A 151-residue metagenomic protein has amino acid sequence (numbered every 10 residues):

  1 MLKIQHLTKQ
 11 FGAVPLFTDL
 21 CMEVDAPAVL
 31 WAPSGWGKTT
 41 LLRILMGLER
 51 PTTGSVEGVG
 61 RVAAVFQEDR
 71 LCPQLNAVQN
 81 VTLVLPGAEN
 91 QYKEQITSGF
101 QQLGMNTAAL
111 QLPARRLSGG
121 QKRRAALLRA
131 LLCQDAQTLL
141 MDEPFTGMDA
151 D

Functional and structural regions predicted by a protein language model:
L2, P15-D19: Conserved structural motif at the start of ABC-family nucleotide-binding domains
V29, A125-L131: ABC ATPase nucleotide-binding domain "signature" region
P33, V62-R70, L75: ABC ATPase nucleotide-binding domain signature
M46: Helix-to-loop junction immediately C-terminal to a conserved catalytic motif
L75-G87, Q95: Q-loop/switch helix immediately C-terminal to the Walker
K93-A108, L131: Conserved ABC ATPase "signature" region
P113-L117, Q121: Conserved ABC ATPase signature
L139-E143: Catalytic Walker B motif of ABC-type/P-loop ATPase nucleotide-binding domains
